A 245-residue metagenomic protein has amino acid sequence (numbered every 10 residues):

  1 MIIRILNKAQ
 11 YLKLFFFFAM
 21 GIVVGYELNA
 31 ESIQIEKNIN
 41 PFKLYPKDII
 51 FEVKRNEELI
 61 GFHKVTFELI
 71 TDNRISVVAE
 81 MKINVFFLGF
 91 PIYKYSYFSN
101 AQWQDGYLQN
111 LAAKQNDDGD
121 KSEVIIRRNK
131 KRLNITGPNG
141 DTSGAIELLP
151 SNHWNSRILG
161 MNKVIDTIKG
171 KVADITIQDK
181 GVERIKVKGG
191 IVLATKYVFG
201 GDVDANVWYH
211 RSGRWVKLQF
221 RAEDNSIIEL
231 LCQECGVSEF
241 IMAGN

Functional and structural regions predicted by a protein language model:
I2-F15: Bacterial N-terminal signal peptides that target proteins for export
I3-L6, D141, E147, W154: Short, basic/polar N-terminal leader/transit segment immediately after the initiator methionine
K13-G25: Bacterial N-terminal signal peptides
I22-Q34: Bacterial Sec-dependent signal peptides at the C-terminal "C-region" and cleavage site
E31-N129, L149-N245: Acidic, serine/threonine-rich low-complexity disordered tracts
R128-L149: Acidic/charged, solvent-exposed loop-and-adjacent secondary-structure segments enriched in E/D, K/R, S/T, and G/P
